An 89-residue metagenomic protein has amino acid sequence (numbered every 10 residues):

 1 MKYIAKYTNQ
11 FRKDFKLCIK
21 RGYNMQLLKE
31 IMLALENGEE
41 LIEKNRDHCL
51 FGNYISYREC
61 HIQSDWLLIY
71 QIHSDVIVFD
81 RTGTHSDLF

Functional and structural regions predicted by a protein language model:
M1-S64, I72-D80, S86-F89: Basic, Lys/Arg-enriched alpha-helical interface segments
